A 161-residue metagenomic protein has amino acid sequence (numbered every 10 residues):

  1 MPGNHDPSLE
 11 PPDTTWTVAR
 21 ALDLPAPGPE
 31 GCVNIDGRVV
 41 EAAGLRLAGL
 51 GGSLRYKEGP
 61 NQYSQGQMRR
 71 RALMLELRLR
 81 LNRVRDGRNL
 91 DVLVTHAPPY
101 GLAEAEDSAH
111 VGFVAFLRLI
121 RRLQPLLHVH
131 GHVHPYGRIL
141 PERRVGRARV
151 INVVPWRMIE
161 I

Functional and structural regions predicted by a protein language model:
M1-A42, R147, I151-W156: Core catalytic region of metal-dependent phosphoesterases/phosphodiesterases, especially metallo-beta-lactamase-like
M1-H5, N34-D36, V92-H96, I120 (+2 more regions): Active-site neighborhood of phospho(di)ester-bond hydrolases with catalytic His/Asp-centered motifs
D6-P7, G52-R55, P98-G101, H134-P135 (+1 more regions): Short, solvent-exposed loop/turn segments at secondary-structure junctions
D13, N61, E104-S108: Short, solvent-exposed loop/turn segments at secondary-structure boundaries
E41-A43, L117-L127, P135-I161: Binuclear metal-dependent phosphoesterase catalytic core
A43-N89, A109-L117: Binuclear metal-dependent hydrolase catalytic cores centered on His/Asp/Glu-rich metal-binding motifs
V84-E104: Short acidic, glycine-rich surface-loop motifs adjacent to enzyme active sites
G101-A103, A109, G137: Short, solvent-exposed loop/turn segments at secondary-structure junctions
